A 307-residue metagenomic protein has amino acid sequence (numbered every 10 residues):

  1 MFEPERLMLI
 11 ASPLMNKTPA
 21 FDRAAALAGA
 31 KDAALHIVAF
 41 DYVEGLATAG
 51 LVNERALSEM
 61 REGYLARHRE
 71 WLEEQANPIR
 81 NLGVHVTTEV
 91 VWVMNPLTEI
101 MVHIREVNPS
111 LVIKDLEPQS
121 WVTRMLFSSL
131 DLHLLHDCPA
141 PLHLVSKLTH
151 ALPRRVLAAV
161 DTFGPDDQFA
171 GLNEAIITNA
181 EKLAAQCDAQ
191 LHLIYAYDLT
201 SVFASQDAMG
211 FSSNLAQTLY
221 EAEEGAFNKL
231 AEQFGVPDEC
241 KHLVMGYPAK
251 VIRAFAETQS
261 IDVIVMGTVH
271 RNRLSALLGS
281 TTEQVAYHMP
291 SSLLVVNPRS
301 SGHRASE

Functional and structural regions predicted by a protein language model:
M1-A56, R155-D207: Small/aliphatic-rich secondary-structure junction motif
M1-E3, M15-N16, N77-V112, Q119 (+3 more regions): Structural beta-alpha unit
H36-V38, T87-V91, H143, H192-I194 (+2 more regions): General small-molecule cofactor/ligand-binding pocket signal
T48-A49, M125, Q168-F169, F203-D207 (+3 more regions): Short, well-ordered secondary-structure micro-motifs
A56-E70, S212-G225: A short acidic, glycine-rich active-site loop that binds or catalyzes chemistry on phosphate/adenosine moieties
I113-L116, P141-K147, L293-N297: Short beta-strand elements of ligand-binding domains
K114-H133, V263-H288: Glycine-rich, Arg-bearing micro-motifs that act as flexible, cationic patches
A189-V236: Glycine-rich phosphate/pyrophosphate-binding loop and the adjoining helix
